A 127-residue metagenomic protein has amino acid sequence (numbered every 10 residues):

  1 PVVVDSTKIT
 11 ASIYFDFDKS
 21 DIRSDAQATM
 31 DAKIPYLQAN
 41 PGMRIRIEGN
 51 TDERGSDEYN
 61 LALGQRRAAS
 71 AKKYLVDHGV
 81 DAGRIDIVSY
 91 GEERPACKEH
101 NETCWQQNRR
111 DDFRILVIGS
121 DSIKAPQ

Functional and structural regions predicted by a protein language model:
P1-R44, L116-Q127: Periplasmic peptidoglycan-binding/tethering modules of Gram-negative envelope proteins
E48-I123: Periplasmic OmpA-like peptidoglycan-binding domain that tethers envelope proteins to the cell wall
